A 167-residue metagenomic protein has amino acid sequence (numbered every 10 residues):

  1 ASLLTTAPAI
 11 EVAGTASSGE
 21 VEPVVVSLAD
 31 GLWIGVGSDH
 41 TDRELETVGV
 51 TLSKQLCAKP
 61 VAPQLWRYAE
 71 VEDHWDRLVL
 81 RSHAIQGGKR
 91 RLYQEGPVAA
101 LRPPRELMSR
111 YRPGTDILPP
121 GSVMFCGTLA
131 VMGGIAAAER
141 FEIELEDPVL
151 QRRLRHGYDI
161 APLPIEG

Functional and structural regions predicted by a protein language model:
A1-P119, V123, A130-G167: Catalytic-core "active-site belt" of small-molecule-metabolizing enzymes, emphasizing His/Asp/Glu-rich regions
